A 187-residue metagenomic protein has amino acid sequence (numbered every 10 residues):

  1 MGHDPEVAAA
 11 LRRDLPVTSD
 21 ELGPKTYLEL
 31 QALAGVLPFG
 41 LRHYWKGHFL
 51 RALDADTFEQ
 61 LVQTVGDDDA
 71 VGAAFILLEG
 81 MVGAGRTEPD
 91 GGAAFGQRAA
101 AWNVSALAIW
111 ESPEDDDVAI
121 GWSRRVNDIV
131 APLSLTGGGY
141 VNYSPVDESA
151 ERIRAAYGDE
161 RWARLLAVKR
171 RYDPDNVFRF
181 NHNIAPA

Functional and structural regions predicted by a protein language model:
M1-A187: Soluble FAD-dependent oxygen oxidases
